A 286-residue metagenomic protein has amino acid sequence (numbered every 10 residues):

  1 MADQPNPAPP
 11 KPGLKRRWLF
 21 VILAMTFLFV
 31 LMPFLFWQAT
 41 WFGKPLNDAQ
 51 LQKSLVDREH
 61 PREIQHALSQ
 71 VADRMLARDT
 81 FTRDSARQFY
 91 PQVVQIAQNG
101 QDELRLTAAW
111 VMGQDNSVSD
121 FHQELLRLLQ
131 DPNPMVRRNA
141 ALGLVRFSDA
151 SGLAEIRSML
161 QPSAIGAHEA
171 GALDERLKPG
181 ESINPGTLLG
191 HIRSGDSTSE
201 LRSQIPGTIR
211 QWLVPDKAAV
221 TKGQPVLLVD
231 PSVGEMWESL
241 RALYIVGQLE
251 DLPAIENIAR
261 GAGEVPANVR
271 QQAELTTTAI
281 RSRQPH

Functional and structural regions predicted by a protein language model:
L19-Q38: Hydrophobic membrane-insertion alpha-helices, especially the h-region of bacterial N-terminal signal peptides
W41-L55, A77-Q98, S117-Q130, D149-P162 (+3 more regions): Amphipathic alpha-helical scaffolding segments comprising HEAT/armadillo-like alpha-solenoid repeats
E59-H60, G100-Q101, P132-N133, A164 (+2 more regions): Short inter-helical turns and helix N-cap capping residues of alpha-solenoid HEAT/ARM repeat scaffolds
I64-A67, A108, A140-A141, S239 (+1 more regions): Conserved hydrophobic register position within alpha-solenoid helical repeats
Q70, V111-Q114, G143-R146, A242-I245 (+2 more regions): Core register positions within helices of long alpha-helical scaffolds
A167-S182, I209-D216: Short histidine-centered loop motifs in beta-beta connectors
G180-L201, K217-V233: Short hydrophobic beta/alpha edge segments that flank linear recognition/processing sites
